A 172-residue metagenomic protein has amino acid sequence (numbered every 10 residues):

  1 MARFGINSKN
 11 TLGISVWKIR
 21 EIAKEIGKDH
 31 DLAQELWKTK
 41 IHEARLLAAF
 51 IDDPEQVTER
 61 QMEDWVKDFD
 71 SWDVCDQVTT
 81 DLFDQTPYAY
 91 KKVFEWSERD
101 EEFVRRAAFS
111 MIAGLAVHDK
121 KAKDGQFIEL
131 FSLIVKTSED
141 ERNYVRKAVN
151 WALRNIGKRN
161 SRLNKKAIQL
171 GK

Functional and structural regions predicted by a protein language model:
M1-K172: Alpha-helical scaffold domains
